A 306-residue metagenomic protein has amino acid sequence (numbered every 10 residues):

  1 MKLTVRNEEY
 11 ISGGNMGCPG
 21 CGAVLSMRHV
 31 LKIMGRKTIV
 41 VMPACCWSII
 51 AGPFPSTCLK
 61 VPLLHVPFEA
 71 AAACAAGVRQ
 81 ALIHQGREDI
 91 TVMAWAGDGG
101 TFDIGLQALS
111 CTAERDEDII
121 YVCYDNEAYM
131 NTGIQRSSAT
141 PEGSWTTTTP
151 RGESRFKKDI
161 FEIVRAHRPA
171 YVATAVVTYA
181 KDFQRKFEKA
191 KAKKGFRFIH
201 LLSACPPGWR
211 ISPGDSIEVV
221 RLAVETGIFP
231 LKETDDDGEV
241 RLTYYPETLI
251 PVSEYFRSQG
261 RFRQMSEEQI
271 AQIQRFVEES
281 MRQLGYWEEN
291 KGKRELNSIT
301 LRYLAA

Functional and structural regions predicted by a protein language model:
M1-Y121, I134, S138-P141, P150-S154: Cofactor-binding active-site loop characterized by glycine-rich and histidine/acidic residues
Y10, F54, L59, F68 (+11 more regions): Phenylalanine-focused residue identity feature
S12, S26, S48, S56 (+12 more regions): Generic serine detector
K32, Q80, E162, A166 (+6 more regions): Charged/polar, solvent-exposed surface patches and flexible loops
E88-V92, D103-I120, Y124, A128-V252: Glycine-rich ThDP/TPP pyrophosphate-binding loop and its adjacent helix/strand module within ThDP-dependent enzymes
C205-A306: Flexible, low-complexity linker and terminal segments
